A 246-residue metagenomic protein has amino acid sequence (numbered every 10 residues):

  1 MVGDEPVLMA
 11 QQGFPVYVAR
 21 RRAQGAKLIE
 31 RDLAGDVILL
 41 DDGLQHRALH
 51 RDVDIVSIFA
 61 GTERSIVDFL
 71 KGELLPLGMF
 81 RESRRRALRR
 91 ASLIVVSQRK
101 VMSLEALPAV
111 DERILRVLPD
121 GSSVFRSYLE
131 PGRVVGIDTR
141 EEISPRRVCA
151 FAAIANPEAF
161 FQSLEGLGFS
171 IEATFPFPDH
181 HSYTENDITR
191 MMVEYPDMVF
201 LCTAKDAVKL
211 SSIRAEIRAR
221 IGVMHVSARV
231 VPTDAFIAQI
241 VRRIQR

Functional and structural regions predicted by a protein language model:
M1-V117: Phosphate/Mg2+-binding loops and adjacent switch elements in nucleotide/diphosphate-handling enzyme cores
V18, F151-A152, C202, H225: Small/polar loops that bind or transfer phosphate-bearing groups
I38, V56-I58, S170-P176, R218-V226: Short hydrophobic/aromatic-enriched beta-strand-loop microsegments
D42-Q45, P157, A204-V208: Short, polar loop motifs at secondary-structure junctions
E63-M198: C-terminal accessory "lid"/substrate-recognition subdomains
A159, Y183-E185, V208-I213, V230-D234: Short active-site-adjacent structural elements
F177-S182, R218-R246: Short, flexible loop segments at boundaries between secondary-structure elements
P196-I213: Phosphate-bearing ligand-interacting subdomains that bind or position ATP/ADP/UDP/GDP/NAD(P) or nucleotide-linked
